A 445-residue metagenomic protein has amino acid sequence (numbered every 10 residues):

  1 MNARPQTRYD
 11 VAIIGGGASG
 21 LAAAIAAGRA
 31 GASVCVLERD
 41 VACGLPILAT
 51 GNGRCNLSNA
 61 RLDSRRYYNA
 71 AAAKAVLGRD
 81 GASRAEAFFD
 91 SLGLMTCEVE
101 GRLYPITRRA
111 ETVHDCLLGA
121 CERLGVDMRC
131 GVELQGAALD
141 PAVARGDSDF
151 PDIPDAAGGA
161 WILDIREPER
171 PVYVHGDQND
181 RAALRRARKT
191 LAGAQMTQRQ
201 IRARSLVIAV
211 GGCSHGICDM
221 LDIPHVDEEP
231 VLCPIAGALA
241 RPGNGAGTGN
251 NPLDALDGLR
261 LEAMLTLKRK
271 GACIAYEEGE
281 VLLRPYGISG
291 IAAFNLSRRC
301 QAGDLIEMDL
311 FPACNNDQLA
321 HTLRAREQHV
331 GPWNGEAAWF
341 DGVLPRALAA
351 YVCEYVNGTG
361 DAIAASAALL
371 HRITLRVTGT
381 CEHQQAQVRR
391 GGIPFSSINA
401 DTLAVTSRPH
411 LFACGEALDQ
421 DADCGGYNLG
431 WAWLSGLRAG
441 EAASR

Functional and structural regions predicted by a protein language model:
R4-S19: Beta1/beta-strand and adjacent pyrophosphate-binding region of the FAD-binding site in flavoprotein oxidoreductases
A12, G28-N52: Glycine-rich FAD pyrophosphate-binding loop
A12-I14, L134, Q200-C213, L221 (+2 more regions): Short hydrophobic core segments
A42-C43, P224-D227, G237-D361: An anion/pyrophosphate-binding glycine-rich loop and adjacent beta-alpha core in soluble alpha-beta enzymes
G51-E100: Glycine-rich active-site loop/strand segments that organize a redox cofactor
R79-S205: Feature captures the FAD/FMN-dependent oxidoreductase FAD-binding
C130, A347-D421: A glycine-rich dinucleotide-binding beta-alpha-beta segment and adjacent secondary-structure elements that constitute
S205, G211-G216, D419-R445: A conserved FAD-binding loop/helix module that cradles the flavin
